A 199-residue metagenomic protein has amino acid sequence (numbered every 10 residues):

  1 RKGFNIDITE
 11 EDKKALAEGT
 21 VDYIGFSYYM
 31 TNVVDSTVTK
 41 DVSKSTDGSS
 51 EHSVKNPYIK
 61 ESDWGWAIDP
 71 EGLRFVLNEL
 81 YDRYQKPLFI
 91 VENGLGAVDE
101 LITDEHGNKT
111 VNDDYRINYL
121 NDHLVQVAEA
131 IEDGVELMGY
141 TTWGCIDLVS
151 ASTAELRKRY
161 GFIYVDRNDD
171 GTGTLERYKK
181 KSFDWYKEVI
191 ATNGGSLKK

Functional and structural regions predicted by a protein language model:
R1-K199: Non-catalytic scaffold segments within catalytic domains of secreted glycoside hydrolases
